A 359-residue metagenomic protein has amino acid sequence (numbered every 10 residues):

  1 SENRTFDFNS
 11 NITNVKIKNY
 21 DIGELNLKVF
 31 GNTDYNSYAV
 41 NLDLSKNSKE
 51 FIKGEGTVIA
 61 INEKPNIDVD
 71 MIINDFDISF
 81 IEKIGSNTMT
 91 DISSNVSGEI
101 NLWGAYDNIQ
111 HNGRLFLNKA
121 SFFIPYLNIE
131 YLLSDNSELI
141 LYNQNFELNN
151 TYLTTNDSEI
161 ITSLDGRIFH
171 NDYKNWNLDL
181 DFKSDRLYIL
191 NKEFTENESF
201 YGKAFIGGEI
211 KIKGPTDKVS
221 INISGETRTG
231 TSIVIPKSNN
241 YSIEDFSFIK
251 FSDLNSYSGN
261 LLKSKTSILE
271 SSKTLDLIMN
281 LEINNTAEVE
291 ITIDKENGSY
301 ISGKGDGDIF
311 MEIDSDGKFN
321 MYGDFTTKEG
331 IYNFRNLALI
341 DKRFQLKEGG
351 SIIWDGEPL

Functional and structural regions predicted by a protein language model:
R4-F8, I109-L115, I221-I223: Short flexible loop/turn segments that cap and initiate beta-strands
N11-F51, V58, K83, S93-G98 (+1 more regions): Strand-loop-strand
F76-I78: Short S/T/G/P-enriched beta-strand
